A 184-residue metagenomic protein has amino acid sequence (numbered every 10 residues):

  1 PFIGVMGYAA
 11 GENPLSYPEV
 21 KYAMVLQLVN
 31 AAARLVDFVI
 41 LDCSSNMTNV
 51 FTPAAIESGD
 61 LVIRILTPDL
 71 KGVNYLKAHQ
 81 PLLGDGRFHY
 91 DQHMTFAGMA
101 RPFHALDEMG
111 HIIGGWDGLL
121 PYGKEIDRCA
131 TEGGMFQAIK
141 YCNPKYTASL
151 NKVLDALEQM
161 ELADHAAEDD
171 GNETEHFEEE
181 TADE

Functional and structural regions predicted by a protein language model:
P1-R34, C129-E132: P-loop/Walker-type NTP enzyme "switch/lid" segment
G7-Y8, I40-D42, I63-P68, M94-M99: Conserved beta-strand segments of the P-loop GTPase G domain that flank and frequently precede/overlap
E19-L26, N30, K77-F103, A138-K140: P-loop/Walker A phosphate-binding loop and immediately adjacent motor/lid segment at beta-alpha junctions
F38, L61, G115-G118: Well-ordered beta-strand positions
V50-A55, V73-L82, L106-M109: A short acidic, amphipathic alpha-helical/loop segment
V50-D69: Inter-motif core of Ras-like GTPase G domains
M99-K140: Beta-strand-loop-alpha "switch" segments that mediate conformational coupling across diverse proteins
E132-E184: NTP-binding/hydrolysis catalytic cores, primarily Walker-type P-loop NTPases
